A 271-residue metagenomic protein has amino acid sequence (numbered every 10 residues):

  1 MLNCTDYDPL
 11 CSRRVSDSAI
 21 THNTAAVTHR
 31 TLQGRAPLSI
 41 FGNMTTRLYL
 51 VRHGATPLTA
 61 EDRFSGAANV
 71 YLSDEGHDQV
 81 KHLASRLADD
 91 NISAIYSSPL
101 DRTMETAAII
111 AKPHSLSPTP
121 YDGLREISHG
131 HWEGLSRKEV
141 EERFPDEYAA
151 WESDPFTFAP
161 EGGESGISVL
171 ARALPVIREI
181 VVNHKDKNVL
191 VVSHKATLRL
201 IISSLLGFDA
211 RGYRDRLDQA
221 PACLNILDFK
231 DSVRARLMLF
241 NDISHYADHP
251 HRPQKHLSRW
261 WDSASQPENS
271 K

Functional and structural regions predicted by a protein language model:
P9, N23, T31, S39-I40: Short, positively charged and aromatic/hydrophobic N-terminal segments
A19-A26: Short alpha-helix boundary/capping segments
L38-T46, L116, I127-E141, V182 (+2 more regions): Acidic, low-complexity terminal tails and accessory targeting/binding regions of phosphate-metabolizing enzymes
I40-N43, H82-Y148: Phosphate-coordination/substrate-recognition cap region in phosphate-metabolizing enzymes
Y49, A55-I110, R143, A159-L174: Loop-to-helix element that buttresses phosphate recognition and phosphoryl-transfer chemistry
E147-S168, W261-S265: Short glycine/proline- and acidic residue-enriched helix-loop micro-motifs that form flexible lids or anion-recognition
H194: Short basic (Lys/Arg) and small-residue
